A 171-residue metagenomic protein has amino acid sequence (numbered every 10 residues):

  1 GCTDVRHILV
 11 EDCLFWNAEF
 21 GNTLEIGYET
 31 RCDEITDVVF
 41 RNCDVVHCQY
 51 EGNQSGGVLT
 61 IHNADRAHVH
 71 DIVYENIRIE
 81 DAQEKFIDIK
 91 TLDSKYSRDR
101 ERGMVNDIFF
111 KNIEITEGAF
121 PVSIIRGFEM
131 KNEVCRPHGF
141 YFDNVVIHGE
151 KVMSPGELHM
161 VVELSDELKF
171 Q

Functional and structural regions predicted by a protein language model:
G1-Q171: Extracellular/periplasmic carbohydrate-active domains that bind, remodel, or depolymerize complex polysaccharides
